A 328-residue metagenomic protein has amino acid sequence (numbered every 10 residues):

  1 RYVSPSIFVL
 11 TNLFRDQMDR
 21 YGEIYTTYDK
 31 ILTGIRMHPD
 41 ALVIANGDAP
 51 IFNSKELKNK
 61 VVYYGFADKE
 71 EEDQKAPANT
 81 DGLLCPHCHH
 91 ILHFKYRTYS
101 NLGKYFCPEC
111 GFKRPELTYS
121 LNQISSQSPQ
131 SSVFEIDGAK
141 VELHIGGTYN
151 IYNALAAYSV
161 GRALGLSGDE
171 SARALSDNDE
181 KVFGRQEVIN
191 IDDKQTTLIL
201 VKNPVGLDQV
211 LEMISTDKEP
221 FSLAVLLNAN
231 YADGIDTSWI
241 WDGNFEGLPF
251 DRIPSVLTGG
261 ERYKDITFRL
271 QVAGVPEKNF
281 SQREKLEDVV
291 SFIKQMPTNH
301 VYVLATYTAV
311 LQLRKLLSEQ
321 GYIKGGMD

Functional and structural regions predicted by a protein language model:
R1-K95: Flexible active-site lid/hinge loop adjacent to a nucleotide/diphosphate and Mg2+-phosphate binding pocket
V3-N12, L102-E116, I145-S176: A conserved, hydrophobic alpha-helical segment in the catalytic core of large ATP/adenylate-utilizing enzymes
T11, I44, N153, A157 (+2 more regions): Residue-level signal for inorganic ion chemistry
A49-S54, E70-E72, Y231-I235, R262-F268 (+1 more regions): Short, charged/polar "capping" segments at the starts of alpha-helices and the immediately preceding loops
D68-Q130, H144: Cys/His-rich short segments
F112, Q123-P129, V160-T197, V201: Gly/charged, well-structured mid-domain segments that form the phosphate/adenylate-handling core of ATP-dependent
L200-Q282, I323-M327: Active-site beta-alpha connecting loops in nucleotide-dependent enzymes
V303-D328: Glycine/aspartate-rich loop-and-adjacent alpha/beta segment that forms the canonical ThDP
